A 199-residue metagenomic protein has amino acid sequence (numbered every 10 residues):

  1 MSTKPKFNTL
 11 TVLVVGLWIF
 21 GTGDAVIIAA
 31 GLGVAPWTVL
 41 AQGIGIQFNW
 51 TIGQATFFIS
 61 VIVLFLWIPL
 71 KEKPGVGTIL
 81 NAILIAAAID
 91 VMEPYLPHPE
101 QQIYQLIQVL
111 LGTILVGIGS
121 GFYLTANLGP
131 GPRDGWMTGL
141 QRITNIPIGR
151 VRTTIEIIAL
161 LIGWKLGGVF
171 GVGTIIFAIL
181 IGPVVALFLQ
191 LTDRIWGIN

Functional and structural regions predicted by a protein language model:
M1-N199: Core subunits and conserved enzymes of cellular information-processing and envelope-translocation systems across
